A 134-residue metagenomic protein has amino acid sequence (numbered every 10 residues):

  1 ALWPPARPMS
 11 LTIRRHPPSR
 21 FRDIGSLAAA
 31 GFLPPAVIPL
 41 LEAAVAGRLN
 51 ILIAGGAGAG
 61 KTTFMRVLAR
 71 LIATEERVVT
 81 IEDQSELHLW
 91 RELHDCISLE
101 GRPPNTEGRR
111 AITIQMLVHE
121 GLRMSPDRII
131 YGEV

Functional and structural regions predicted by a protein language model:
A1-G47: P-loop NTP-binding catalytic core
I38, R48-A57, V67-V134: Switch/coupling sub-region of P-loop NTPases
K61: Conserved lysine of the Walker
